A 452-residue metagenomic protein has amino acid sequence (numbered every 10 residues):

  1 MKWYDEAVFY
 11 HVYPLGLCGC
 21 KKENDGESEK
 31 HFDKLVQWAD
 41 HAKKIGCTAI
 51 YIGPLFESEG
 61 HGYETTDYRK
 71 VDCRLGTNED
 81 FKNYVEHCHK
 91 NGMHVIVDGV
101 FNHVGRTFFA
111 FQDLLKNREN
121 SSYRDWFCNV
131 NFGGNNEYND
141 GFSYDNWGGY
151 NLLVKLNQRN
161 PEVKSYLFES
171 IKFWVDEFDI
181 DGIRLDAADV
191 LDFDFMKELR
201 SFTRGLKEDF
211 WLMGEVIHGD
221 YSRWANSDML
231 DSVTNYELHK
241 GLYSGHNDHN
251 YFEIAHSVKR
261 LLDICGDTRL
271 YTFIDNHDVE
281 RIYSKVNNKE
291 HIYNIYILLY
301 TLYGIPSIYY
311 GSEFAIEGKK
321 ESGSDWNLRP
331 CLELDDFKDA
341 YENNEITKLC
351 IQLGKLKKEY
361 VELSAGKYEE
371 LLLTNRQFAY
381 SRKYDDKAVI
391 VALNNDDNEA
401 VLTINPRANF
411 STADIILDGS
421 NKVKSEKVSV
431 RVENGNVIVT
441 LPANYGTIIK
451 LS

Functional and structural regions predicted by a protein language model:
M1-F9, Y13-D33, Q37-T48, L55-E177 (+2 more regions): Substrate-binding/active-site clefts of carbohydrate-active enzymes
V8-H11, I50-I52, V95-V97, I183 (+3 more regions): Hydrophobic faces of well-ordered beta-strands that scaffold small-molecule active sites in alpha/beta enzyme cores
H103, L167-F193, T272, N276: Active-site groove signature of glycoside hydrolases
L115, D186-G266, L270, E317-Q352 (+4 more regions): Active-site-proximal helices and loops of the catalytic beta/alpha 8
G266-N287: Active-site clefts of carbohydrate-active enzymes
L371-A408: Carbohydrate-binding surface patches
E399-V423: Beta-strand-rich binding/interaction modules
S429-S452: C-terminal beta-strand-rich structural cap/linker in extracellular carbohydrate-active enzymes
